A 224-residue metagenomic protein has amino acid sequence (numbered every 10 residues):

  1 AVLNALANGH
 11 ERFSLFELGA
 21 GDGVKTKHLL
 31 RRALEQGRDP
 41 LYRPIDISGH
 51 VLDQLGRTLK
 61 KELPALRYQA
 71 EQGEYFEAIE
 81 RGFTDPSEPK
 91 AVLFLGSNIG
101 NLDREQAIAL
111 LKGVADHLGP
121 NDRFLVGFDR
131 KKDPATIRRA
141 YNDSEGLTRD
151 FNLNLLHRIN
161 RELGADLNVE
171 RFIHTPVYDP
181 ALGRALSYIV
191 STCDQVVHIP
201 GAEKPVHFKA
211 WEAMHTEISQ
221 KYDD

Functional and structural regions predicted by a protein language model:
A1-F13: Conserved alpha-helix/loop element of class I SAM-dependent methyltransferases that forms part of the SAM/SAH-binding
G19-V24: Class I SAM-dependent methyltransferase "Motif I" SAM/SAH-binding loop
K25-L29: Residues at the N-terminus of the alpha-helix immediately C-terminal to the conserved SAM/SAH-binding loop
L30-A78: Class I SAM-dependent methyltransferase SAM/SAH-binding core
I79-S87: Short amphipathic alpha-helix with an adjacent loop that forms part of the alpha/beta core around
N101-G113: A short, conserved alpha-helix within the catalytic core of class I
D116-K131: Conserved beta-strand signature within the Rossmann-like core of class I S-adenosyl-L-methionine
R130, T136-D224: Substrate-binding/catalytic lobe of Class I Rossmann-like enzymes that use SAM or dcSAM, i.e., the mid-to-C-terminal
